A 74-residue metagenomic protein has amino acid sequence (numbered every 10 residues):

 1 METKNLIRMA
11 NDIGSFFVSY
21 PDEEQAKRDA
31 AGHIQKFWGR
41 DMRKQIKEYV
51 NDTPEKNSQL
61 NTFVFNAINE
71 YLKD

Functional and structural regions predicted by a protein language model:
M1-D74: A domain-level signal for the structural core that forms small-molecule/cofactor-binding pockets and catalytic centers
